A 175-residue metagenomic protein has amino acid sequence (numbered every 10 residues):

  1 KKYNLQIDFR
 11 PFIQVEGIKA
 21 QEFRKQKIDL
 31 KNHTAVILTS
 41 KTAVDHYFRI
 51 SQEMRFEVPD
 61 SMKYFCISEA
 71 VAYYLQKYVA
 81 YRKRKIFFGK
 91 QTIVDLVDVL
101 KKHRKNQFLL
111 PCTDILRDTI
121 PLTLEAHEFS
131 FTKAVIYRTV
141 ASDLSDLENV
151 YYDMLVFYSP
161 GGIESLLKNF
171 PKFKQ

Functional and structural regions predicted by a protein language model:
K1-Q175: Conserved beta-alpha
